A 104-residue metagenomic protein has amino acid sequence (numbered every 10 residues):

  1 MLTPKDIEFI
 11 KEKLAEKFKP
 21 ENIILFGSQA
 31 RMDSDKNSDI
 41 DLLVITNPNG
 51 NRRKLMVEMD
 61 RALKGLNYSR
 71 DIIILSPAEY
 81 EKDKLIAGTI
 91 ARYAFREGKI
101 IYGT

Functional and structural regions predicted by a protein language model:
M1-N22, A30-K36, N47-T104: Catalytic core of pol beta-like nucleotidyltransferases
S38-I40: Short, conserved active-site loops that position catalytic residues or coordinate cofactors/metal ions across diverse
L43-I45: Short hydrophobic/aromatic beta-strand micro-patches that form the beta-sheet surface supporting nucleotide- or nucleic
